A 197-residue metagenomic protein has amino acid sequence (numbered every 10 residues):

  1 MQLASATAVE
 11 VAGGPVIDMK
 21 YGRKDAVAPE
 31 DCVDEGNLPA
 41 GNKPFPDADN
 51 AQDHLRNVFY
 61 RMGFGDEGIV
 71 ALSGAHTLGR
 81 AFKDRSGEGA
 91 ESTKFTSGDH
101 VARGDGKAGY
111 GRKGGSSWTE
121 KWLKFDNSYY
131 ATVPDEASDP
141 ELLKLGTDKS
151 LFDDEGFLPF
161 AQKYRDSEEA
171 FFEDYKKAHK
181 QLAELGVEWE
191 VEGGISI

Functional and structural regions predicted by a protein language model:
M1-I197: Catalytic cores of secreted/periplasmic or lumenal enzymes
